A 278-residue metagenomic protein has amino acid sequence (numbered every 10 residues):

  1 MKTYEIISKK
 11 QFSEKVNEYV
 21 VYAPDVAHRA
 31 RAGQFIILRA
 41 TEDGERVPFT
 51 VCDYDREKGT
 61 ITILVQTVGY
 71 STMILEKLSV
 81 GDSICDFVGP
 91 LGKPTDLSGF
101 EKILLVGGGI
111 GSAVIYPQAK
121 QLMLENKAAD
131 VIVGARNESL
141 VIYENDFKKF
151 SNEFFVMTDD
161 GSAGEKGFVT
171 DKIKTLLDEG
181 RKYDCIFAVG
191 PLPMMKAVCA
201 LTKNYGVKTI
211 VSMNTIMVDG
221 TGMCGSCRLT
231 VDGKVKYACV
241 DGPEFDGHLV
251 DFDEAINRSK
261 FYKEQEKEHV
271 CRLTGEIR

Functional and structural regions predicted by a protein language model:
K2-D82: Ferredoxin-reductase
S8, D53, V156-T158, V211 (+1 more regions): Structural signal for conserved beta-strand scaffold positions within catalytic alpha/beta enzyme cores
L38, D86-F87, L229: A generic structural signal for residues embedded in beta-strands
T41, G89-P90, D232: Short, surface-exposed secondary-structure boundary micro-motifs
G44-V51, L91-E101, C239: Short, Lys/Arg- and Gly-enriched loop/turn segments at beta-strand edges
Y70-V218: FNR/FR-type flavoprotein reductase catalytic core
V114, L192, N214-E244, R272-G275: Local cysteine-cluster metal-coordination motifs and their immediate loop/turn environment, predominantly Fe-S cluster
Y237-D241, F245-R278: Short Fe-S-cluster ligation motifs
